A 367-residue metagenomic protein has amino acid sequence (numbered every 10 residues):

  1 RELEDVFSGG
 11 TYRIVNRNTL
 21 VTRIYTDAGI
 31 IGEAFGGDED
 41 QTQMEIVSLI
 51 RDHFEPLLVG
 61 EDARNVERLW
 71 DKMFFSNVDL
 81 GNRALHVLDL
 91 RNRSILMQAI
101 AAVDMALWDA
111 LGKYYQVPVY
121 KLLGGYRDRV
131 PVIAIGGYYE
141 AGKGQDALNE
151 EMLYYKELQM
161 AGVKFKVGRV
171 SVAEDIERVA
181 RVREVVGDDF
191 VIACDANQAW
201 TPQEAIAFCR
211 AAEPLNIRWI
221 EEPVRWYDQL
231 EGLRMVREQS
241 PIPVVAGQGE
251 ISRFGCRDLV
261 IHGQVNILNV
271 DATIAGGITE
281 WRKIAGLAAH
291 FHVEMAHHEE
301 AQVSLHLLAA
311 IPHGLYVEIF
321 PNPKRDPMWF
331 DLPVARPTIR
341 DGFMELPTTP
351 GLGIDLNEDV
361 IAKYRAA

Functional and structural regions predicted by a protein language model:
R1-E39, K324-F330: Structured beta-strand/loop patches that form or line metal/cofactor-binding pockets in enzymes
Y25-Y114: Metal- or metallocofactor-binding catalytic centers and their adjacent structured scaffolds across diverse enzyme
G29, F54, V103, Q116 (+7 more regions): Conserved, mostly hydrophobic/aromatic
T42-V47, R257-H262, E280-K283, A301-G314 (+1 more regions): Histidine/acidic-residue-rich catalytic or RNA/ligand-binding cores of hydrolases and nuclease-related proteins
P118-E140, R178, V185-D189: N-terminal small/glycine-rich loop or linker at the start of catalytic domains across soluble metabolic enzymes
V130-A147, G168, A196-T201, V245: Active-site mouth loops of central-metabolism enzymes
F165-H298, V334: Catalytic core of soluble alpha/beta enzymes
A296-A367: Flexible C-terminal active-site loop/helix
